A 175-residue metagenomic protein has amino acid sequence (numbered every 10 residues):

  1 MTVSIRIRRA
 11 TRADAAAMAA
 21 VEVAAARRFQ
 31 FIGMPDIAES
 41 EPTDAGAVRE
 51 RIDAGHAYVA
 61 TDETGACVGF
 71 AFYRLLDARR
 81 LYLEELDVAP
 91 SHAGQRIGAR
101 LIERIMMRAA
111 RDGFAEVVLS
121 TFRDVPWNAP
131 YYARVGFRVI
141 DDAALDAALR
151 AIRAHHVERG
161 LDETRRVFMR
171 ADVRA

Functional and structural regions predicted by a protein language model:
S4-R6: Extreme N-terminal starter segment of soluble prokaryotic enzymes
R9-A15, A19-P90, I102-R104, R108 (+5 more regions): Acetyl-CoA-dependent GNAT
I37, E41, N128-A129, A151-I152: Short Asp/Glu-rich motifs
A66, A89-E103, D112, R123-A129 (+1 more regions): Conserved glycine-rich acetyl-CoA-binding loop
A109-T121: Conserved GNAT acetyl-CoA-binding A-motif
L119-N128, L145-R150: Conserved beta-strand-loop-alpha-helix junction that forms the acyl-donor binding cleft
S120, R134, R138, D142 (+1 more regions): Terminal substrate-recognition subdomain of acyl/acetyltransferases
